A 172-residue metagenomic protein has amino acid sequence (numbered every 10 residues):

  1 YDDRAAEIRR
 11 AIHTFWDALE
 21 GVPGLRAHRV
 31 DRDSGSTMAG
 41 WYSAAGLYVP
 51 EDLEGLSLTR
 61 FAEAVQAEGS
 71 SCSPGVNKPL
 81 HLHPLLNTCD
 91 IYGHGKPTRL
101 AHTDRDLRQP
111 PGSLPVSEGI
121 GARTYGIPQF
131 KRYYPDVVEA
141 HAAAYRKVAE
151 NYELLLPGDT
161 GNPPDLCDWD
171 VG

Functional and structural regions predicted by a protein language model:
Y1-G172: PLP-dependent aminotransferase class I/II
